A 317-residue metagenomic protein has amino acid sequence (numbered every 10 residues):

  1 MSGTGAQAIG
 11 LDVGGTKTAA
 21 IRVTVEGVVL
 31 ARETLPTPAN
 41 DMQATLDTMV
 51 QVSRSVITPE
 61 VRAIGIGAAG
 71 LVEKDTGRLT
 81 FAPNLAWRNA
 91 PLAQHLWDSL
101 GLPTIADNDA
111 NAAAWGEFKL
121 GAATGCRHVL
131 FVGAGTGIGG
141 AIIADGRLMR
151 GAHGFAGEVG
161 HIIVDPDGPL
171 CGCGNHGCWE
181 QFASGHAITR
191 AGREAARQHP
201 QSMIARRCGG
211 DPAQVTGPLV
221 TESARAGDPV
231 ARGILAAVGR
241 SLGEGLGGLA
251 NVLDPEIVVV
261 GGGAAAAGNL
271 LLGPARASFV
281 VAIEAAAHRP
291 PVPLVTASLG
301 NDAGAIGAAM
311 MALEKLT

Functional and structural regions predicted by a protein language model:
M1-A63, E73-R78, A93-T104, K119-C126 (+2 more regions): ATP-binding/phosphotransfer module of carbohydrate and carboxylate kinases, centering on a glycine-rich
D12, G65-A69, L130-G137, A141-I143: Short beta-strand segments
E33-L35, P83, A152: Short hydrophobic alpha-helix segments
P36-P38, W87, A156-E158: A short acidic/small-residue loop/turn micro-motif
R78-R88: A charged helix-plus-loop insertion that forms the helical arch/lid used to bind and gate nucleic-acid substrates
A106-N108: Short loop/edge segments at beta-strand edges and connector loops that shape dinucleotide/nucleotide cofactor-binding
A113-K119, G140-I142, H161-I162: Adenylate-forming
I142-E158: Short, charged low-complexity linear segments at domain edges
